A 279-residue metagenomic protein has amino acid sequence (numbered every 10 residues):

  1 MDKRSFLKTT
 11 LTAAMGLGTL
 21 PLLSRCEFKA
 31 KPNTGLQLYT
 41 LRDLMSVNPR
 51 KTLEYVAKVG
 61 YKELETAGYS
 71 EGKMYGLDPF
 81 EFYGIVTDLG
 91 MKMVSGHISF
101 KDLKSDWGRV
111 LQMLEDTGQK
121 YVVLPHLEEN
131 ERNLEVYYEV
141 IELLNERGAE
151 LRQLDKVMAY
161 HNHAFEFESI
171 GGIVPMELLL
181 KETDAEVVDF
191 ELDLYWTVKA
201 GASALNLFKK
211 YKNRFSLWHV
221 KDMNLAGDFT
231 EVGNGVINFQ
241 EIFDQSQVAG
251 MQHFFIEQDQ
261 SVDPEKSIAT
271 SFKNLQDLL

Functional and structural regions predicted by a protein language model:
S5-R25: N-terminal export signals
L22-V47, K51, Y55: C-terminal segment of N-terminal export signals and the immediately downstream linker at the start of the mature
K29-T34, G60-K62, L89-V94, T117-Y121 (+4 more regions): Short, well-ordered coil/turn segments that N-cap beta-strands
L36, V56, L64, V86 (+7 more regions): Conserved, mostly hydrophobic/aromatic
L41-V47, A67-D78, I98-W107, E129-Y138 (+4 more regions): Acidic-and-aromatic substrate-binding clefts and catalytic sites of carbohydrate-active enzymes
P49, Y75-P79, Y83, D106-M113 (+3 more regions): Distinct, well-ordered alpha-helical segments
K62, T66-R152, V157, Q260: Structural motif corresponding to the early beta-alpha repeats
E63, Q153-V236: Acidic/histidine-rich catalytic cores of soluble enzymes
